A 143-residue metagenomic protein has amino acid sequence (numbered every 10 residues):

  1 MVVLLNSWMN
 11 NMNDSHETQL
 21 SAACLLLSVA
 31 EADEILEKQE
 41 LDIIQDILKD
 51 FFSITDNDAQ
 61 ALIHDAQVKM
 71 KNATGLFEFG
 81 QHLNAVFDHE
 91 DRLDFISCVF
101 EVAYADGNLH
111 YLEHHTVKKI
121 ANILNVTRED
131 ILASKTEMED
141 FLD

Functional and structural regions predicted by a protein language model:
M1-D143: Small-residue-enriched hydrophobic alpha-helices in membranes
